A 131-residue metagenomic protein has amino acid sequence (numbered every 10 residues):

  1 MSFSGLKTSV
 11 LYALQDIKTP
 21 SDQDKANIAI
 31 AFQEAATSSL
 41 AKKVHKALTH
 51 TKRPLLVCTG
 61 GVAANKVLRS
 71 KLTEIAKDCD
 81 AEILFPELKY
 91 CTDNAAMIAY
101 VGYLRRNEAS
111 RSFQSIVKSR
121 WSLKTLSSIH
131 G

Functional and structural regions predicted by a protein language model:
M1-L56, N65-C79, R106-A109, T125-G131: A contiguous, well-structured pocket-lining segment that forms one wall/lid of small-molecule binding clefts in soluble
I28, A64, C91-A95: Short, conserved alpha-helical segments within structured domains
L56, T73-A96: Conserved phosphate-binding/catalytic loops in two-lobed NTP-binding clefts
G61: Active-site glycine-centered loops adjacent to acidic/histidine catalytic or metal-binding residues that shape
P86-L126: Glycine-rich phosphate-binding/hydrolytic loop that grips phosphoryl groups
